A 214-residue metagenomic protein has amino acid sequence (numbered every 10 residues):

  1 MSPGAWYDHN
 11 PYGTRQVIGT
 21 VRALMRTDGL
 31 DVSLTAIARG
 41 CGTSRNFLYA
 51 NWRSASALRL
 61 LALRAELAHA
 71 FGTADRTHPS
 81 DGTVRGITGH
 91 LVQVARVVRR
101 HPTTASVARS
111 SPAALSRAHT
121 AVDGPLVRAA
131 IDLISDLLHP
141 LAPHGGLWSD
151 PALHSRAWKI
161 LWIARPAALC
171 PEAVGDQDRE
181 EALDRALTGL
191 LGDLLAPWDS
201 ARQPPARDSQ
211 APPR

Functional and structural regions predicted by a protein language model:
M1-G4, D132, D136-H144, W158 (+1 more regions): C-terminal peripheral helix-coil segments that are non-catalytic and often amphipathic
P11-A36: Short, amphipathic alpha-helix enriched in basic
T27-A57, L61: Helix-turn-helix
S33, A105-S110, S116-R117, G146-D150 (+2 more regions): Short, hydrophobic secondary-structure boundary micro-motifs
L61, D75-T104, A157-I160: Hydrophobic alpha-helical connector segments
L63-G72: Short, basic, alpha-helical segments at the C-terminal edge of helix-turn-helix-like DNA-binding modules
A74-H78, A108-L115, A167-G175: Secondary-structure edge/capping motif, primarily at the C-terminal ends of alpha-helices and the immediately following
S106, R117-G146, H154-L161: Amphipathic alpha-helical packing segments from all-alpha helical-bundle domains
